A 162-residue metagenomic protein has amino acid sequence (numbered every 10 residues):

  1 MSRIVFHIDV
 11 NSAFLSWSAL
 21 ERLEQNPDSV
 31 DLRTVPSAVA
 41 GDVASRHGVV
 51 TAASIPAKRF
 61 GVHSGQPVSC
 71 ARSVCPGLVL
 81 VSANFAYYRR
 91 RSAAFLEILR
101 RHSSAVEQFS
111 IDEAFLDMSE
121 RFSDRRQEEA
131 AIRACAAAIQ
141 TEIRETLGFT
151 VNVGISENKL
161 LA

Functional and structural regions predicted by a protein language model:
M1-A162: Gly/Gly-Pro- and Ser/Thr-rich, intrinsically disordered tail segments characteristic of DNA damage-repair and tolerance
